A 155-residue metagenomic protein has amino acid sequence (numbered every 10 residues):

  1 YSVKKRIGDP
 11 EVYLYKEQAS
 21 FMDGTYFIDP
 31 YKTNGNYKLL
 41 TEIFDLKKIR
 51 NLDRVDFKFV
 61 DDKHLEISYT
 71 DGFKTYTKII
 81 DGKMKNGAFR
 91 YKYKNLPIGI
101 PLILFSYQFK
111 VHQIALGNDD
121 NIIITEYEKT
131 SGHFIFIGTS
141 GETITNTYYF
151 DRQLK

Functional and structural regions predicted by a protein language model:
Y1-R54, P97-I100, Q108-K110, N118-K155: Amphipathic/hydrophobic helical signal segments and adjacent flexible N-terminal regions that mediate secretion
D23, E66, N86-A88, L104 (+1 more regions): Generic intrinsically disordered, low-complexity segments enriched for polar/acidic and small residues
N36-D81: N-terminal glycine/threonine-rich, aromatic-flanked beta-hairpin/loop signature
K58-H64, G82-R90, F109-I123, R152-K155: Short, solvent-exposed coil/turn segments at beta-strand boundaries
Y69-Q113: Surface-exposed, polar helix/loop patches in the mature regions of secreted/periplasmic/lumenal proteins that form
